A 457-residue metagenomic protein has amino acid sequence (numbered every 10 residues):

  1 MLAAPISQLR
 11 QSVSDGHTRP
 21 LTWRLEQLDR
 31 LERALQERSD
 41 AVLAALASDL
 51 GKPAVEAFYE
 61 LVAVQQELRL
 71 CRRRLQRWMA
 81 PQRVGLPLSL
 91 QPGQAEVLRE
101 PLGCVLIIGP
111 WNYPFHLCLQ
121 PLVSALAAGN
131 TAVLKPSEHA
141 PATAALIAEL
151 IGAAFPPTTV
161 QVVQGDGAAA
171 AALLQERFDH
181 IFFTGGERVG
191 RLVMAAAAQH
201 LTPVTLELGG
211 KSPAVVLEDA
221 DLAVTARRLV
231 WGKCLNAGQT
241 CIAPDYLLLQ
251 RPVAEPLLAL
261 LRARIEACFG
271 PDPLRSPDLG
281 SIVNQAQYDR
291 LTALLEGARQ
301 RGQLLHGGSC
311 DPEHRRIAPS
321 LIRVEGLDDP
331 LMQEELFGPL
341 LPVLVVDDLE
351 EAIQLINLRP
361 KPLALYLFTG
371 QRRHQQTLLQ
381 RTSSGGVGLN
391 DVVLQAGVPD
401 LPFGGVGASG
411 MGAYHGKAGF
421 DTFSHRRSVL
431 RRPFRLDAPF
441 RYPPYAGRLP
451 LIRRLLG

Functional and structural regions predicted by a protein language model:
M1-E96: N-terminal Rossmann-like NAD(P)+-binding subdomain of aldehyde/semialdehyde dehydrogenases
L2, L21, S39, L222 (+3 more regions): Residues at or immediately preceding the N-termini of alpha-helices
Q11-H17, I107, V215-V216, Y246-R251 (+4 more regions): Short, well-ordered beta-strand elements within core beta-sheets of diverse protein domains
V13, H17, E32-L35, S39 (+14 more regions): Structural signal for hydrophobic packing residues in well-ordered secondary-structure cores of soluble enzyme domains
R19-P20, R316-G457: Conserved C-terminal structural/oligomerization subdomain of aldehyde/semialdehyde dehydrogenase
R24, L68, G129, V160 (+8 more regions): Residue-level signal for inorganic ion chemistry
P87-V224: Rossmann-like NAD(P) dinucleotide-binding subdomain of oxidoreductase/dehydrogenase enzymes
R188-G326, L389: ALDH superfamily catalytic-core signature
